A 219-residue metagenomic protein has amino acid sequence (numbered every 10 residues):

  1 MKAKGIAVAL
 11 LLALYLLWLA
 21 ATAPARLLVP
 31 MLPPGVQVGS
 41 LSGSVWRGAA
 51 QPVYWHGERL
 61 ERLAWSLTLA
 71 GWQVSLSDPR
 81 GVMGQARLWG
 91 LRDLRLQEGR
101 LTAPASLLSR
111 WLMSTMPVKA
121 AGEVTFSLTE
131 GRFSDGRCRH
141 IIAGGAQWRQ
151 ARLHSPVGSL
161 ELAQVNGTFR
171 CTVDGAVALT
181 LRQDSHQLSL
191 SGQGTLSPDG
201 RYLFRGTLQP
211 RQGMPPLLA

Functional and structural regions predicted by a protein language model:
K2-A9, L17, V29-P34, G39 (+1 more regions): Extended terminal
L14-A21: Hydrophobic alpha-helical membrane-insertion segments, chiefly the h-region of N-terminal signal peptides
A21-L28: Hydrophobic single-pass membrane-insertion segments
V36-K119, E123-G131: N-terminal beta-strand/beta-hairpin edge segment
G43, V53, L60-L69, R139-G175 (+1 more regions): Beta-propeller and related beta-repeat scaffolds in trafficking/envelope systems
H56-G57, R80, V157, S185-Q187: Residue-level detection of beta-strand-connecting loop/turn positions
G71-D78, D93-R100, D135-A146, A178-L181 (+1 more regions): Short, well-ordered strand-loop elements centered on a beta-strand within folded domains, enriched for acidic residues
P117-L153: Hydrophobic, aromatic-enriched interface-forming segments
